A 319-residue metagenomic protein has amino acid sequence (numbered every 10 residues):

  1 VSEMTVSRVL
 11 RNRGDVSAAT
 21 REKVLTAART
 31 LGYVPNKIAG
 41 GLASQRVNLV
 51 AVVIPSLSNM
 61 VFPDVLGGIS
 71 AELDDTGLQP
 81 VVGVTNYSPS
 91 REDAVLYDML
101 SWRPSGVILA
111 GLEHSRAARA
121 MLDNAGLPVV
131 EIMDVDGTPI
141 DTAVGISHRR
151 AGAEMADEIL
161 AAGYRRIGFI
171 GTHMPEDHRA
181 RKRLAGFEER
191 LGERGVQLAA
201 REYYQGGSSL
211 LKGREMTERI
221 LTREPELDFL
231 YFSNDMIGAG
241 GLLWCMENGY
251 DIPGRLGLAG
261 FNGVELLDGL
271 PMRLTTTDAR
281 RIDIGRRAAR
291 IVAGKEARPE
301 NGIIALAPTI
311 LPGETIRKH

Functional and structural regions predicted by a protein language model:
V1-N48, R317: N-terminal helix-turn-helix DNA-binding module of bacterial transcription factors
R29-G67, D75-L78, N86-Y87, D98-S101: N-terminal helix-turn-helix/winged-helix DNA-binding helices and compositionally similar short basic alpha-helical
P55-D64, V82-R91, V144-E154, I170-M216 (+4 more regions): Hinge/beta->alpha junction and helix N-cap segments in small-molecule ligand-binding domains
A71-A117: Central regulatory/effector-binding core of bacterial HTH transcription factors
Y87, A110-E154, V196, M236 (+1 more regions): Flexible loop/hinge segments that line or gate small-molecule binding clefts
R103-G111, G168-G171, Y203, E224-N234 (+1 more regions): Periplasmic-binding protein-like
R166, L198-R201, I252-G257: Short acidic capping loops at alpha-helix termini that bridge into adjacent secondary structure
E218, R223-H319: Flexible loop/turn connectors
